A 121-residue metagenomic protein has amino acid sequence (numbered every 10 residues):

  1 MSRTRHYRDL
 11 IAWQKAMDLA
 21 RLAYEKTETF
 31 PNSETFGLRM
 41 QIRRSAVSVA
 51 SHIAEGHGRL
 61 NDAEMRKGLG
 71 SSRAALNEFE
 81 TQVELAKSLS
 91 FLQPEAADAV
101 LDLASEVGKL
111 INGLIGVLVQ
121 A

Functional and structural regions predicted by a protein language model:
M1-A121: Amphipathic alpha-helical assembly/interaction segments
